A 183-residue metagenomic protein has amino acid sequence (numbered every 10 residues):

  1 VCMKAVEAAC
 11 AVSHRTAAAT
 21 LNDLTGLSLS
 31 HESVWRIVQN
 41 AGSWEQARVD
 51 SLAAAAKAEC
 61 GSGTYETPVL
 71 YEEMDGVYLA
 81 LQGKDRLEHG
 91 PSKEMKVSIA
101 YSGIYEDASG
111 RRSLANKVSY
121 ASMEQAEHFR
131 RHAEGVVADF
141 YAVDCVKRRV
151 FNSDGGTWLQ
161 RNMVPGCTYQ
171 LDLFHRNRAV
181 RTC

Functional and structural regions predicted by a protein language model:
V1-C183: Catalytic center-proximal scaffold of phosphoryl-transfer enzymes
